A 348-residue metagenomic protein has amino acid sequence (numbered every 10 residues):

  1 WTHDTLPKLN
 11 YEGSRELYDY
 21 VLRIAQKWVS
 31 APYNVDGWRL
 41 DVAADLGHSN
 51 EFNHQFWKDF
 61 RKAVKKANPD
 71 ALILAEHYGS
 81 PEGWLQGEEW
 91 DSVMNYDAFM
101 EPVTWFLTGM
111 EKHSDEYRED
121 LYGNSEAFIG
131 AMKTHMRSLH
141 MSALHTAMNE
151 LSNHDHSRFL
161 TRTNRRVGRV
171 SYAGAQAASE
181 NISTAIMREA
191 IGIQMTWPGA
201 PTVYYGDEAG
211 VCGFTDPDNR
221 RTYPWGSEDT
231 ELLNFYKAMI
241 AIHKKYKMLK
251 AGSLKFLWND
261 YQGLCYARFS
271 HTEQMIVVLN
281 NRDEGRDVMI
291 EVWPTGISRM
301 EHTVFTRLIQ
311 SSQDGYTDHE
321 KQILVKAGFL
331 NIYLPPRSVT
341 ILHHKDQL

Functional and structural regions predicted by a protein language model:
W1-P32, F60, K66, G83 (+1 more regions): Substrate-binding/active-site clefts of carbohydrate-active enzymes
T2-Y18, D41-F52, E116-G123, S171-I182 (+1 more regions): The substrate-binding groove and active-site-proximal loops of carbohydrate-active enzymes, especially glycoside
L17-V21, N53, W57, M187 (+1 more regions): Aromatic/hydrophobic pocket-lining residues that form the small-molecule binding cavity in soluble enzyme cores
L22-S49: Active-site groove signature of glycoside hydrolases
A25-Q26, W57, R61-K62, D70-D216 (+6 more regions): Conserved alpha/beta catalytic core and glycan-binding cleft of carbohydrate-active enzymes
V64-A71, I297-R299: Short helix-capping segments at alpha-helix termini
S183-T184, R188, T196-V203, D207-L348: Carbohydrate-interacting/catalytic domains
